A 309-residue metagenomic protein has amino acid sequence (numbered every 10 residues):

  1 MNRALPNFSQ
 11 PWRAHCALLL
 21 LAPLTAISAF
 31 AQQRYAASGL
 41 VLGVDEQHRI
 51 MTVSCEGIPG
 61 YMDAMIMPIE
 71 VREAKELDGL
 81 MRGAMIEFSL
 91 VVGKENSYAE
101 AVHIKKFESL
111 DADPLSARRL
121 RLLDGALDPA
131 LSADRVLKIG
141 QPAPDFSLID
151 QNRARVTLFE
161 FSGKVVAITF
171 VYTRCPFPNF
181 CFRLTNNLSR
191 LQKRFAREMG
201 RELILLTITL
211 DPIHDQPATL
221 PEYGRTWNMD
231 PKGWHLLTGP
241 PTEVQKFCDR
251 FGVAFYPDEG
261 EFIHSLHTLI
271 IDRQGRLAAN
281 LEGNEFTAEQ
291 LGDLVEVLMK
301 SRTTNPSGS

Functional and structural regions predicted by a protein language model:
H15-S28: Bacterial N-terminal signal peptides
Q47-E56: Short aromatic-glycine-enriched beta-strand elements
D63-L77: Beta-strand/loop nucleic-acid-binding surfaces
A74-E87: Short nucleic-acid-contacting surface segments enriched for D/E, G, S/T with interspersed K/R
R82, K105-F107, A112-L158, N186 (+1 more regions): N-terminal "domain-start" segment that seeds a small globular fold
V156-N187: Short active-site neighborhood of thiol/selenol oxidoreductases, capturing the structured segment around
R183-F247: Structural microenvironment flanking redox-active thiols in thiol-disulfide oxidoreductases
K193, A254, D258-S309: Thiol-/selenol-based redox modules, centered on thioredoxin-like and closely related oxidoreductase domains
